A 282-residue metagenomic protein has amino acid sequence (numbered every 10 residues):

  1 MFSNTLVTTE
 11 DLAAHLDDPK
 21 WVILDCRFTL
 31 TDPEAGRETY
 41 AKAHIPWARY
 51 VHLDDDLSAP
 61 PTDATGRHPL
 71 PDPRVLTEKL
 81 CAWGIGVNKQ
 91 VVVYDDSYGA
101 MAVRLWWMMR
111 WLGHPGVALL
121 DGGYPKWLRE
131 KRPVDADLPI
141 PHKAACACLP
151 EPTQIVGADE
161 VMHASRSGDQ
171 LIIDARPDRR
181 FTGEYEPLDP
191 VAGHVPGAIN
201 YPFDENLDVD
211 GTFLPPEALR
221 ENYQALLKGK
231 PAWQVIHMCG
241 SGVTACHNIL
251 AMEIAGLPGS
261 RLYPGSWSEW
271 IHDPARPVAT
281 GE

Functional and structural regions predicted by a protein language model:
M1-E282: Cytosolic catalytic domains that perform sulfur/thiol-centered chemistry
